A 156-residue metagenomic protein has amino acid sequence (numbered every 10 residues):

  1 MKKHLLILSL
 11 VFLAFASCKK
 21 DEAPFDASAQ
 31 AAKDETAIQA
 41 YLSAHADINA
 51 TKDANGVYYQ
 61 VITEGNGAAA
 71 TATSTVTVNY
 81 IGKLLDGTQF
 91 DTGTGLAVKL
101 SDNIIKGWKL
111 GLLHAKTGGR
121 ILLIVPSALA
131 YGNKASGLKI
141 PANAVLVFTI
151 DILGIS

Functional and structural regions predicted by a protein language model:
K2-L8, C18-S156: Cross-family detector of peptidyl-prolyl cis-trans isomerase
L13-S17: C-terminal motif of bacterial Sec signal peptides marking the signal peptidase cleavage site
